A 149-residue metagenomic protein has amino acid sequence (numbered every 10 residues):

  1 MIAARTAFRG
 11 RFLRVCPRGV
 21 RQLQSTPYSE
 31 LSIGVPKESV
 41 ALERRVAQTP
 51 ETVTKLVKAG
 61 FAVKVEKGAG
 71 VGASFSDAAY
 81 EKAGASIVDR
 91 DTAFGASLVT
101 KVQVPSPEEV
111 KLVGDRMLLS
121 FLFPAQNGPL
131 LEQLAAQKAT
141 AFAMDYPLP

Functional and structural regions predicted by a protein language model:
M1-L31: N-terminal mitochondrial targeting presequence
S32-V40: Nucleotide-activated donor-dependent transferases that construct or modify glycoconjugates
G34, V53-G72: Short internal beta-strands
A41-P50: Glycine- and acidic-residue-enriched helix-capping/strand-helix junction motifs
F61, A85, A139: Short phosphate-binding/catalytic loops that engage adenosine nucleotides
K64-S86: N-terminal beta-loop-helix "entrance" segment that forms/cooperates in small-molecule cofactor or anionic ligand
G84-A96: Short acidic low-complexity segments
L98-P149: Phosphate/diphosphate ligand-binding glycine-rich loop within oxidoreductases
